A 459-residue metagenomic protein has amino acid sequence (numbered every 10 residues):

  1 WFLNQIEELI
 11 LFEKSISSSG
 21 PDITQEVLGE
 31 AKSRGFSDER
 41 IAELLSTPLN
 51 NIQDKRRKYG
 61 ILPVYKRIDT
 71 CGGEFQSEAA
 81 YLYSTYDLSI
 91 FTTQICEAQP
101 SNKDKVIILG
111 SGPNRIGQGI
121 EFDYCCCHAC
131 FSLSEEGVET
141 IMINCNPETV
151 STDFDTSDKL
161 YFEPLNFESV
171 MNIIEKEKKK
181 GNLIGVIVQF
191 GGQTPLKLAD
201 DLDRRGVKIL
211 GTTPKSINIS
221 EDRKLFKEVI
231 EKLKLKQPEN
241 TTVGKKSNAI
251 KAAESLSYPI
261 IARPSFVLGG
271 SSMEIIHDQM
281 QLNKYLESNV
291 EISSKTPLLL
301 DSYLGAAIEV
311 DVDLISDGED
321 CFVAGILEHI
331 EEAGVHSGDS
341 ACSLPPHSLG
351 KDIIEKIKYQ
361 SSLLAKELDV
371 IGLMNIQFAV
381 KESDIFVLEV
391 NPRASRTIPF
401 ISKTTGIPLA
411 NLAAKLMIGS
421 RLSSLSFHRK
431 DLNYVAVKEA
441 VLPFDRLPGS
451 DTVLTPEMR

Functional and structural regions predicted by a protein language model:
W1-K14, S18-V27, A31-G35, L45 (+13 more regions): ATP-dependent carboxylate activation and anion-phosphoryl transfer catalytic cores that bind Mg-ATP to form
R34, R40-L44, Q53: Extended, domain-scale alpha-helical bundle/helix-rich regions
L49, K55-R57: Extended, charge-rich alpha-helical interface modules
I187: N-terminal Rossmann-like NAD(P) cofactor-binding module of classical short-chain dehydrogenase/reductase
Q193-G206: Short Gly/Thr/Asp-enriched flexible loops that form oxyanion-binding sites at enzyme active sites
T212-M273: A conserved helix-loop-beta module that forms one wall/lid of the active-site cleft in ATP-utilizing catalytic domains
